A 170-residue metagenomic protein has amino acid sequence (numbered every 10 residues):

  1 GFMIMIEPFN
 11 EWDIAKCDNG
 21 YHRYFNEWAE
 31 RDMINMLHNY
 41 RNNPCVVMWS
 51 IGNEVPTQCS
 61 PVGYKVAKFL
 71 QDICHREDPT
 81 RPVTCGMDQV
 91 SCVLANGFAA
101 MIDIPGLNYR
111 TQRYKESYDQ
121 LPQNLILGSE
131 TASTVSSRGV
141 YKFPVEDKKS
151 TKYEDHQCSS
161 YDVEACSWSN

Functional and structural regions predicted by a protein language model:
G1-I104, N108-K115, D119-L125, E130-R138 (+1 more regions): Active-site mouth of glycoside hydrolases
F25, D32-M33, P144-N170: Surface-exposed acidic, glycine/proline-enriched linker/cap segments that occur as 15-30-residue helix-coil
